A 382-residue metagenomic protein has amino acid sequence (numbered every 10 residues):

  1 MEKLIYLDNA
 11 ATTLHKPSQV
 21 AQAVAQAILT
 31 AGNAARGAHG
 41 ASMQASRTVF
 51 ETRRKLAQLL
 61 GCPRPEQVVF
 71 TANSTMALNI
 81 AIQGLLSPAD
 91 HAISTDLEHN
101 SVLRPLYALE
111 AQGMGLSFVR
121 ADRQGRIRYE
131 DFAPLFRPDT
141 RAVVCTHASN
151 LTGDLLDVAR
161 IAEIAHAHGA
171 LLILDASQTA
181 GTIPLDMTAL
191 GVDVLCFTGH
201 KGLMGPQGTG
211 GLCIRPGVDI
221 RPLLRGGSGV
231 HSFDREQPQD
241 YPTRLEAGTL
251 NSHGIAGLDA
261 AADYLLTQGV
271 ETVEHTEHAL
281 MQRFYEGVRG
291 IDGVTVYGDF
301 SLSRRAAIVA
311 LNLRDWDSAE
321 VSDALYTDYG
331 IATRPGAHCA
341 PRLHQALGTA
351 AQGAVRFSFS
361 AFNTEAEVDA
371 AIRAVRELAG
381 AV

Functional and structural regions predicted by a protein language model:
M1-V382: Pyridoxal 5′-phosphate
